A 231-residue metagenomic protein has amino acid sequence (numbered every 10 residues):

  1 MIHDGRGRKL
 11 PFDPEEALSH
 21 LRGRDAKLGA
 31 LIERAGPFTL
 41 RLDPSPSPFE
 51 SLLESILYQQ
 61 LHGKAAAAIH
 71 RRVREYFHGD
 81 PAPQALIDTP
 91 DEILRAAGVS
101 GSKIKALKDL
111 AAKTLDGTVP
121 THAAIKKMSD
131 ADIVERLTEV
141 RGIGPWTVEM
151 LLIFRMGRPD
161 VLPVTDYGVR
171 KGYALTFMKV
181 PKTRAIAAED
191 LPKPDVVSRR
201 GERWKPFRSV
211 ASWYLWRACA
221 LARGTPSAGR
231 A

Functional and structural regions predicted by a protein language model:
M1-P48, R203, A220-A231: Intrinsically disordered, low-complexity, charged terminal extensions of DNA damage-control enzymes
P14-E15, D25-L28, A66, D166 (+2 more regions): Alpha-helix initiation and N-capping motif
F38-T39, P48-I56, T89-I93: Glycine-/proline-rich flexible loop or hinge segments
P48-F49, G63-A66, G79, D91: Short, charged/polar surface micro-motifs in flexible loops or helix N-caps
E54-I69, R95-K103, A211: A short secondary-structure junction motif
R74-I87, D91-A231: Catalytic cores of DNA base-excision repair glycosylases
